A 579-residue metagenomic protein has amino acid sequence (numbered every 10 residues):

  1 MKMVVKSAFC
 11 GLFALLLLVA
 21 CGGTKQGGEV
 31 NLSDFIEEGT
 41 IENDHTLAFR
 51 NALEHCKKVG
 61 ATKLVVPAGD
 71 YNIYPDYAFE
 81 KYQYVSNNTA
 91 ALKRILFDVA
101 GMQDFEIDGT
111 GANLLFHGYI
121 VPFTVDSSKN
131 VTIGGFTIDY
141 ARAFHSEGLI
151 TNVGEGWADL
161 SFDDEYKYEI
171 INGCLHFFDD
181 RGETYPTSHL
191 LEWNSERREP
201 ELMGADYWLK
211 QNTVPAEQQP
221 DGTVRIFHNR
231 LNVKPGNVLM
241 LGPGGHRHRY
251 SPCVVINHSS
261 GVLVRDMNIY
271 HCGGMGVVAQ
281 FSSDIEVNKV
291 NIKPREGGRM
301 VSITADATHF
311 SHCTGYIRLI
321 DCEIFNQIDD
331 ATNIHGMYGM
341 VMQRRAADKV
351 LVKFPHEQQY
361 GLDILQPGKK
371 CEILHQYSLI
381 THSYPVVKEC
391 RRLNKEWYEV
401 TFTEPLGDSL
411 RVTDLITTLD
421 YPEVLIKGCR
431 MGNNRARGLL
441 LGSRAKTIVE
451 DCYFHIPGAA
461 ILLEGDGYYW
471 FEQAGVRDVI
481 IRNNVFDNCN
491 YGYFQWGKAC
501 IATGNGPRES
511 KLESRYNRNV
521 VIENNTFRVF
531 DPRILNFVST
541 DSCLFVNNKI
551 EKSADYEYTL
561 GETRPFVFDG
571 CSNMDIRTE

Functional and structural regions predicted by a protein language model:
M1-C10: Bacterial N-terminal signal peptides that target proteins for export
V19-A20: C-terminal motif of bacterial Sec signal peptides marking the signal peptidase cleavage site
K25-A48: Right-handed parallel beta-helix/beta-solenoid
T40, H45-E579: Extracellular parallel beta-helix/beta-solenoid repeat domains
